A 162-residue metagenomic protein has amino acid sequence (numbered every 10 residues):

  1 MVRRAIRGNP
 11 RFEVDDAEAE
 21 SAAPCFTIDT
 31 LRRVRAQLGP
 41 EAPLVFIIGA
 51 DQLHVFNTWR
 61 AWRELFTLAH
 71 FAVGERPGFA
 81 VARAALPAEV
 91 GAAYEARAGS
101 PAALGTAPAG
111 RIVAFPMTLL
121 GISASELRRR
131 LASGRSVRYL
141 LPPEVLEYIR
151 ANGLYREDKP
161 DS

Functional and structural regions predicted by a protein language model:
M1-S162: Nucleotidyltransferase catalytic core that binds NTPs
